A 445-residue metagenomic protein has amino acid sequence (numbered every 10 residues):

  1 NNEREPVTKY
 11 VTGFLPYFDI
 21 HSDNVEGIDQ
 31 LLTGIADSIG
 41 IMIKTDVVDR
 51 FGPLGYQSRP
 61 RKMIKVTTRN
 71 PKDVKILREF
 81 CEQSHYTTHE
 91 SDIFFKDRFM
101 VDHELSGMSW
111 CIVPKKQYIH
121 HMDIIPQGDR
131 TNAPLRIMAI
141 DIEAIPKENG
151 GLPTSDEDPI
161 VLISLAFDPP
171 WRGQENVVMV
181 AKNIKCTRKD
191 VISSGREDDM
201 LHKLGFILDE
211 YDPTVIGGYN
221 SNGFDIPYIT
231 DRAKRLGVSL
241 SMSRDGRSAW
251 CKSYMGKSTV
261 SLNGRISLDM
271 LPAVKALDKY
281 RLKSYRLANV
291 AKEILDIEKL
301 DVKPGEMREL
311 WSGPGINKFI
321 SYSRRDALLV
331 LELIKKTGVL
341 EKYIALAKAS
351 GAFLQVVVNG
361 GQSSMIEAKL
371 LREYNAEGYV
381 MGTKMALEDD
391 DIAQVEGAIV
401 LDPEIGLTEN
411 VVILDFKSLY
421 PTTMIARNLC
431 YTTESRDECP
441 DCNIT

Functional and structural regions predicted by a protein language model:
N1-M42, I124-V215: Conserved RNase H-like, two-metal-ion catalytic cores of nucleic-acid enzymes
Q57-L135: N-terminal accessory regions of nucleic-acid-interacting proteins
D97, V101-D102, S106-G107, G305-N428: Common nucleic-acid-contacting/processivity interface regions adjacent to the catalytic cores of nucleic-acid enzymes
K115-P146, V238, G246-Y254, L371-L387: Extended, Lys/Arg-enriched charged tracts that mediate electrostatic binding to polyanionic substrates
G173-M179, K185-V191, G195, D212 (+3 more regions): Active-site-proximal helix-loop-helix substrate-binding element of RNase H-like nuclease domains
L201, D437-T445: Conserved catalytic alpha/beta cores of large enzymes that bind or transform nucleotide phosphates and polynucleotides
P213-S221, L346-A347: Short glycine-rich phosphate-binding loop at a beta-alpha junction
D225-R235, K417-Y431: Short active-site loop/helix that positions an aromatic residue
